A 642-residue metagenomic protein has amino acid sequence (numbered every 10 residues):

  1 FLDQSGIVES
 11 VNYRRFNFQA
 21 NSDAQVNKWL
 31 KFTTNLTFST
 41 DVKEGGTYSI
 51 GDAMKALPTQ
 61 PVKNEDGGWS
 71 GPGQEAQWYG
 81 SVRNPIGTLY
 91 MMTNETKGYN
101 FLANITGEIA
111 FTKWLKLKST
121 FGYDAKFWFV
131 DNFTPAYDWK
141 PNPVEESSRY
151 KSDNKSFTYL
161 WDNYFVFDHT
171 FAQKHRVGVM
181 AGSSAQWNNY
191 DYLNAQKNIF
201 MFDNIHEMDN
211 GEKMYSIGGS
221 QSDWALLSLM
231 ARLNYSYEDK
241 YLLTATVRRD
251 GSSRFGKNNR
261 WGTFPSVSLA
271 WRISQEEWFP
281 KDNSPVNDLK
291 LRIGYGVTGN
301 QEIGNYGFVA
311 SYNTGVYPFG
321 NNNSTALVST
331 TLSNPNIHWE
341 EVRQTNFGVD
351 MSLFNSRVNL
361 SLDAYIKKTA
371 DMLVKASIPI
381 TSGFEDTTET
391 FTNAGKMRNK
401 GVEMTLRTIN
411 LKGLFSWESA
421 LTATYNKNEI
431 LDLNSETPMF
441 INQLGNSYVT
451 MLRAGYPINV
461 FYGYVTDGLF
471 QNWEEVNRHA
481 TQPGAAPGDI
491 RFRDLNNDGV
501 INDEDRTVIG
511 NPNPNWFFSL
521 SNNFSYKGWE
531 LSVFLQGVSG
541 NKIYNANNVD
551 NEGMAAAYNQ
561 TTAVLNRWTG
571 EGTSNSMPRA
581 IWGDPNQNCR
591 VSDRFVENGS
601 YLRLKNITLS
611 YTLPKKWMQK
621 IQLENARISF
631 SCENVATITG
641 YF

Functional and structural regions predicted by a protein language model:
F1-Q4, E504, P614, E633: Generic short beta-strand segments
F1-Y13, E44-T47: Periplasmic-side early beta-strands and strand-to-turn transitions of outer-membrane beta-barrels
R15, N21-T40, E44, Y48 (+3 more regions): Extracellular/periplasmic, surface-exposed regions of secreted and cell-surface proteins
Q60-T88, N204-S216, S220, V316-T330 (+2 more regions): Flexible glycine-rich, low-complexity coil/linker segments exposed to the extracellular/periplasmic environment
P141, S252, Q471-W473, A485-P487 (+1 more regions): Extracytoplasmic gating/loop element in the C-terminal half of outer-membrane beta-barrel translocons and assembly
T392-P514, S525, V538-N541, N545-N547: Gram-negative outer-membrane beta-barrel transporters
L531, Q536: Flexible, acidic glycine-rich loops studded with aromatic residues
